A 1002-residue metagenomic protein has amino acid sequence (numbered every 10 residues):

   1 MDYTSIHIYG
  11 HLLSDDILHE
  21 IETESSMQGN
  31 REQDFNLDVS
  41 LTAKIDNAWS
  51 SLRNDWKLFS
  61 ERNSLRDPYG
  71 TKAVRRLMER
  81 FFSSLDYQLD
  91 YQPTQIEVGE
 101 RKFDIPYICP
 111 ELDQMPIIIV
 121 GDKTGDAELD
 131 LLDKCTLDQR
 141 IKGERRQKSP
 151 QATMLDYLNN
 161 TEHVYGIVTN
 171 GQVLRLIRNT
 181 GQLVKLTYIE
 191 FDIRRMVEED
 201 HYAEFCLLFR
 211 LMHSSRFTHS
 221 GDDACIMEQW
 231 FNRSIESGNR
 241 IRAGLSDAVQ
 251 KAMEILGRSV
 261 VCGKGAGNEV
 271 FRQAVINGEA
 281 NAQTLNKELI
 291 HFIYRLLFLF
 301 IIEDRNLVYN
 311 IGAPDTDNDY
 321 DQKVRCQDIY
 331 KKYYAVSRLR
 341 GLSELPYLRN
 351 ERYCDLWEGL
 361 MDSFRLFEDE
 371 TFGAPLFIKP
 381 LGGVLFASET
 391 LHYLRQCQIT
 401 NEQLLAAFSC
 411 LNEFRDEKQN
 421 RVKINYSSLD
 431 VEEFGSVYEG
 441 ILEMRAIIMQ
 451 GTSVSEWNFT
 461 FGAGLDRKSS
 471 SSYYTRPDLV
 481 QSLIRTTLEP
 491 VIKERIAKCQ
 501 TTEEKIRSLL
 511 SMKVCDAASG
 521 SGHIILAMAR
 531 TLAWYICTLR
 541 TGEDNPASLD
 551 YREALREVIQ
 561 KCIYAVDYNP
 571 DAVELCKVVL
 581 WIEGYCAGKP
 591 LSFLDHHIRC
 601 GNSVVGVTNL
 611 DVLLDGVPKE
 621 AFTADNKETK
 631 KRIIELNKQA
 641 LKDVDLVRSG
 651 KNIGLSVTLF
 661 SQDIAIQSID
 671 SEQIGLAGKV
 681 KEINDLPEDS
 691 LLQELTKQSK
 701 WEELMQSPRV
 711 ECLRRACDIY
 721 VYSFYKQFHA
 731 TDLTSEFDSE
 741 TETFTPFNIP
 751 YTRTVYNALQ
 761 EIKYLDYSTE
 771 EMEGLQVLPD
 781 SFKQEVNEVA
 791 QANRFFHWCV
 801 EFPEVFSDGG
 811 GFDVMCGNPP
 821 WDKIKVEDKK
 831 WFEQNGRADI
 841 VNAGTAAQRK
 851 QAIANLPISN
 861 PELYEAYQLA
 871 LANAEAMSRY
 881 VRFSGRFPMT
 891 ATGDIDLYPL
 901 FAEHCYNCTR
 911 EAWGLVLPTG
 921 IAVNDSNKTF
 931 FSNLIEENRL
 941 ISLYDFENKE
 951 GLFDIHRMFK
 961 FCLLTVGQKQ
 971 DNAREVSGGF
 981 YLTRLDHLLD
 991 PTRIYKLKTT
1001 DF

Functional and structural regions predicted by a protein language model:
M1-P68, E128-L132, K142-E144, Q172 (+16 more regions): Preference for the N-terminal adenyl/adenosyl cofactor-binding alpha/beta module
S60-T94: Acidic-basic catalytic patches of nuclease active cores, encompassing PD-(D/E)XK and other metal-cofactor nuclease
E79-R80, K148-I167, F209-F217, V578-C586 (+1 more regions): Metal-dependent nuclease catalytic cores in nucleic-acid-processing enzymes, especially RNase H-like/related
D90-G99, V184-I189, G312-Q322, R495-L510 (+2 more regions): Flexible phosphate/Mg2+-sensing switch loops adjacent to catalytic phosphate-binding sites
G99, P106-Y202: Short, charged, amphipathic alpha-helix that recurs within catalytic cores of restriction-modification and other
G171, N286-E288, F292-Y294, F298 (+8 more regions): Conserved Class I SAM-dependent methyltransferase catalytic core
L245, C586-K589, H596-I598, S603-D718 (+1 more regions): Conserved ATP-dependent motor core of P-loop NTPases, especially the RecA-like helicase ATPase domain
K960-A973: Conserved beta strand-loop-helix elements of the APE1-like EEP
